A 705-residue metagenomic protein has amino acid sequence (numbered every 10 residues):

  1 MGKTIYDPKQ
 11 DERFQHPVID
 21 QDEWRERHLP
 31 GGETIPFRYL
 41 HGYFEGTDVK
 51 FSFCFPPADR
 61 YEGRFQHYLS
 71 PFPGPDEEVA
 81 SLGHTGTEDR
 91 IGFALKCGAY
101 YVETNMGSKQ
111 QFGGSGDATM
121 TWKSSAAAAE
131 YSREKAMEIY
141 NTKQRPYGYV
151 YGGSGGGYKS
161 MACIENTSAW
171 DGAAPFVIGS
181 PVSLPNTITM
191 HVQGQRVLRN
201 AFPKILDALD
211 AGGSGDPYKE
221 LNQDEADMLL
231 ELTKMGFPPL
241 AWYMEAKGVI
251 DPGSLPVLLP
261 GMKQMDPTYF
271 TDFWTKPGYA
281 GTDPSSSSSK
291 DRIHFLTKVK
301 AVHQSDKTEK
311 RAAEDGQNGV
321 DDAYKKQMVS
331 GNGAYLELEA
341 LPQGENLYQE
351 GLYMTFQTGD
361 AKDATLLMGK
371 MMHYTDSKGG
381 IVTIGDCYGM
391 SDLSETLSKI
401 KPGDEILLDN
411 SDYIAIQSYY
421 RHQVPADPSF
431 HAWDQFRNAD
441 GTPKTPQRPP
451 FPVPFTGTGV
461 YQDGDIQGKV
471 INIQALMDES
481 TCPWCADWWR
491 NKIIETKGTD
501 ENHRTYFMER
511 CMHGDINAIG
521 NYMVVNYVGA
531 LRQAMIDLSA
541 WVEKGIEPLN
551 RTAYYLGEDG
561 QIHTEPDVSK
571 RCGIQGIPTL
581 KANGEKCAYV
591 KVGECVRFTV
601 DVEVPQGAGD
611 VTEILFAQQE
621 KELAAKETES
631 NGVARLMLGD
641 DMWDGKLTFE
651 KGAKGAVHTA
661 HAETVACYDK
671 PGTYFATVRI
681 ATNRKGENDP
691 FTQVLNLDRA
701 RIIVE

Functional and structural regions predicted by a protein language model:
M1-I702: C-terminal His-loop and adjacent cap/lid subdomain of alpha/beta-hydrolase
